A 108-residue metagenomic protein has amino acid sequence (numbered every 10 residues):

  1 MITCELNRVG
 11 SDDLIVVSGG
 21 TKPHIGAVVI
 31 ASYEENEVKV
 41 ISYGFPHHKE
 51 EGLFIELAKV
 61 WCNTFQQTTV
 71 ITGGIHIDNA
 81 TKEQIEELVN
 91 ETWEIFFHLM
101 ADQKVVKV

Functional and structural regions predicted by a protein language model:
M1-T64, T68-I77, K82-T92, F96-V108: Conserved mixed alpha/beta catalytic, RNA-binding, or beta-rich assembly cores of soluble enzyme, regulatory
